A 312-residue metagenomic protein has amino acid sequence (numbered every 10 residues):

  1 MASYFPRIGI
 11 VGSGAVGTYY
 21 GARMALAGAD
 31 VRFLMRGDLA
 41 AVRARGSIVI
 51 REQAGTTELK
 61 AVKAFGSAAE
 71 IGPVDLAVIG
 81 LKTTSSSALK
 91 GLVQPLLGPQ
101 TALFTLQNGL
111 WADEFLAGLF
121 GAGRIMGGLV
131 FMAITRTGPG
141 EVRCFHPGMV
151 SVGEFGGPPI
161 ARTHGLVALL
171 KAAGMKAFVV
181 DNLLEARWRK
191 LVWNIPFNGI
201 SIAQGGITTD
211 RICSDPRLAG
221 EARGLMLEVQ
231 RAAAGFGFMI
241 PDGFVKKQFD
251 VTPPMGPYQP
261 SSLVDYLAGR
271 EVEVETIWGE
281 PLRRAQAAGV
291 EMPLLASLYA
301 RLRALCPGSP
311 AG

Functional and structural regions predicted by a protein language model:
M1-T56: NAD(P)+-binding Rossmann beta1-loop-alpha1 motif at the extreme N-terminus of oxidoreductases
A2-Y4, A172, G220-G312: NAD(P)-dependent Rossmann-like dehydrogenase/reductase catalytic/cofactor-binding core
P6-R7, D75, G148: Nucleotide donor/acceptor-binding cores
V11, L34, L106-Q107, G128 (+1 more regions): Structural motif
A22, L26, G91-P95, G118 (+3 more regions): Short, well-ordered alpha-helices that flank and scaffold nucleotide-derived cofactor binding pockets
L39-R43, D113-E114, I160: Short, charged/polar "capping" segments at the starts of alpha-helices and the immediately preceding loops
T57-E141: Rossmann-like NAD(P)(H) cofactor-binding subdomain of soluble oxidoreductases
P95-L96, G118-R124, T137-P196, I200-D242: Internal alpha-helical scaffold of NAD(P)-dependent oxidoreductase catalytic cores
